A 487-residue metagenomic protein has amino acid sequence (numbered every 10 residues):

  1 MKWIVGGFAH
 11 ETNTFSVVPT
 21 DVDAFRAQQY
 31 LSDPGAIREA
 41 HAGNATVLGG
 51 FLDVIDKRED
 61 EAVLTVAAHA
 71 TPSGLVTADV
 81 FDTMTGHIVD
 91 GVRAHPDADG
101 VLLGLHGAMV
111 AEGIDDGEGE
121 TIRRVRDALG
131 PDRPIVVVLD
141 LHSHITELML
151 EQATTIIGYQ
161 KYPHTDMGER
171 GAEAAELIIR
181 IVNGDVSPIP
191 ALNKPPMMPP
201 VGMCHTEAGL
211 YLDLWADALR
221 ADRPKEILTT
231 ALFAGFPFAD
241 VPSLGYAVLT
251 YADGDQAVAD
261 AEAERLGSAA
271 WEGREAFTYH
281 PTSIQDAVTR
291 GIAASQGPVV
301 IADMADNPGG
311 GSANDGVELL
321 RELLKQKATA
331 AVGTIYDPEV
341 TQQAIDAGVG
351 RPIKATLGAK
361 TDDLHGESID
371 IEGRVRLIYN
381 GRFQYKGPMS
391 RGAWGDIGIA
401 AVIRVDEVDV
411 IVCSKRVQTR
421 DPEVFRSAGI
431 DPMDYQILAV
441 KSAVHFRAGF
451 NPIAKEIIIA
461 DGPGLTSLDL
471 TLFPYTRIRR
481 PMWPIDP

Functional and structural regions predicted by a protein language model:
M1-K2, D56-D60, L64, D90-V101 (+1 more regions): Glycine-rich phosphate/diphosphate-binding loops that line cofactor/substrate pockets in enzymes
M1-K57: N-terminal amphipathic/basic leader segments beginning at the initiator methionine
I4, F8-E11, F15, Y30-L31 (+7 more regions): Active-site histidine-anchored catalytic micro-motif
T20-V22, G119, E264-S268, D315-K327 (+4 more regions): Short, solvent-exposed amphipathic alpha-helical segments in soluble enzyme and RNA/protein-processing domains
A40-R58, L64-A98, M109, D222-A247 (+1 more regions): Conserved beta-alpha junction segments in alpha/beta enzyme cores
L64, W271, R382-P487: Extended hydrophobic packing segments that form well-structured cores
G171, I179-L219: Conserved anion/nucleotide-ligand pocket segment
G202-E407, I411-K415: Hard-cation-handling environments
